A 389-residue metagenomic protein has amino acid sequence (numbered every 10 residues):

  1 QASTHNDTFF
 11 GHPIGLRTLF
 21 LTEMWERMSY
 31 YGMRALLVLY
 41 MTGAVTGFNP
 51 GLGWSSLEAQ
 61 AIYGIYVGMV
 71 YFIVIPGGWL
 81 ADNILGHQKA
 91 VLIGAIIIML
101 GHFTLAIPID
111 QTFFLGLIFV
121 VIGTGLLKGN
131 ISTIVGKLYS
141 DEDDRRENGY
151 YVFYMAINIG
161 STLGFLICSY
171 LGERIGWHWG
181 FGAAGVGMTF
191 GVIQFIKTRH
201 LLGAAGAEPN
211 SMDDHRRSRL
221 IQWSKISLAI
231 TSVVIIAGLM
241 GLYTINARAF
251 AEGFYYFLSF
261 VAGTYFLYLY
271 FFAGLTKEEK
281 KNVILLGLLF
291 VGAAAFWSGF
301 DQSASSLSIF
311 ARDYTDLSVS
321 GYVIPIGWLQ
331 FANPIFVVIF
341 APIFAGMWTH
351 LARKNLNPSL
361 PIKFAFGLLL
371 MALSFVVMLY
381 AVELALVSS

Functional and structural regions predicted by a protein language model:
Q1-T18, D141, G172-S308, R312-V319 (+1 more regions): Intracellular loop-helix junctions on the cytosolic face of multi-pass helical membrane proteins
R34-A35, P76, I159-R174, V376-Y380: A gly/Pro-rich, aromatic-decorated transmembrane alpha-helix motif that marks the paired, flexible gating helices
A35-E58, S303-W328: Short amphipathic helix-loop junctions that connect adjacent transmembrane helices in Major Facilitator Superfamily/SLC
Q60-A81, K128, T162, F331-G346: Central cavity-lining transmembrane alpha-helices of secondary-active solute carriers, predominantly the Major
V70, R145-E173, G180-G191, F195 (+2 more regions): Glycine-rich segments within core transmembrane alpha-helices of 12-TM secondary carriers
N83-A95, E142-D143, E279-K280, H350-L369: Cytoplasmic membrane-interface "Motif A"-like loop-to-helix N-cap segments of 12-TM Major Facilitator Superfamily
I93-F114, A365-S388: C-terminal ends and interior cores of transmembrane alpha-helices in multi-pass membrane transporters/permeases
L126-D141, A304: Intracellular juxtamembrane helix-capping segments at the cytosolic ends of symmetry-related transmembrane helices
